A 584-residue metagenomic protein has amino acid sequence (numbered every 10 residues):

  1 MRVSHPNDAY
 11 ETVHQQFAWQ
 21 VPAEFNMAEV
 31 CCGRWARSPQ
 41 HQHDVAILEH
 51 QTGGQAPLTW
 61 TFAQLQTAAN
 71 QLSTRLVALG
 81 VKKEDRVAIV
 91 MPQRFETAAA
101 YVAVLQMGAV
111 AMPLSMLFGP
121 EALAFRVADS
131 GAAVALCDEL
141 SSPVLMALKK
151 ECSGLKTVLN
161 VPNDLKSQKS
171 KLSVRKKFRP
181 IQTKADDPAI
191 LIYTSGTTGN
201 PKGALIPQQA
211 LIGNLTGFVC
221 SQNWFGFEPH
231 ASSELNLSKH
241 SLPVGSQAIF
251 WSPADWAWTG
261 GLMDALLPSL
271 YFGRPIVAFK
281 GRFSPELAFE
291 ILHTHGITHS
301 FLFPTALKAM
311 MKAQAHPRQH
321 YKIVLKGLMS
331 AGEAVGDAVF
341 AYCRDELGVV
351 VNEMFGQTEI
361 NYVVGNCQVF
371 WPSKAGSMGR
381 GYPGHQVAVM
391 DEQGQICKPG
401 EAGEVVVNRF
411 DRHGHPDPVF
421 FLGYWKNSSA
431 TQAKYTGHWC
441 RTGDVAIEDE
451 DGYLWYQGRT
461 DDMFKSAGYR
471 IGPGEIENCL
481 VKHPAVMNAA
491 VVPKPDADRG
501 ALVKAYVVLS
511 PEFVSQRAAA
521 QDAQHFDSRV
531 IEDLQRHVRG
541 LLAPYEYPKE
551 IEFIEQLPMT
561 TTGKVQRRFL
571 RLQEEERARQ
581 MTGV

Functional and structural regions predicted by a protein language model:
H43-V102, G119-A124: Conserved AMP-binding/adenylate-forming core of the ANL superfamily
H43-V45, V174-S195, G199-N200, G226-I249: Conserved pre-ATP/AMP-binding loop-to-beta segment of ANL
A78-L79, V102, Q106-K169, F178 (+2 more regions): Structural core segment of the AMP-binding/adenylate-forming
F118, A135-D138, S300, A430 (+3 more regions): AMP-binding/adenylate-forming catalytic core of the ANL superfamily
I212-T298, K312-A313: Conserved AMP-binding/adenylation subdomain of ANL enzymes
Y271, I297-L302, M311-S373, Q386: Gly/Ser/Thr-rich phosphate-binding loop
G381, Q395-A433, I471: Conserved ATP/PPi-binding loop(s) of AMP-dependent carboxylate-activating enzymes
G540-K564, G583-V584: AMP-binding/adenylate-forming catalytic domain of the ANL superfamily
